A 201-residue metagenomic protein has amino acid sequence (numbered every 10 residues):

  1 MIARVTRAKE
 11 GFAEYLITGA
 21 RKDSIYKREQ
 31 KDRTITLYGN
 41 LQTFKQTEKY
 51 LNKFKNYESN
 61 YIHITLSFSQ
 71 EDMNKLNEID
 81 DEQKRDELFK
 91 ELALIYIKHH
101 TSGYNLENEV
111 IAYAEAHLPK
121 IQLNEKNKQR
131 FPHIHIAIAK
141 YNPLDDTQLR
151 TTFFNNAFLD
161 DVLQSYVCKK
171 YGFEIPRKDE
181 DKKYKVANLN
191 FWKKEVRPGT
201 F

Functional and structural regions predicted by a protein language model:
M1-F201: N-terminal nicking endonuclease/strand-transfer module with a His-rich metal-binding environment and a catalytic Tyr
